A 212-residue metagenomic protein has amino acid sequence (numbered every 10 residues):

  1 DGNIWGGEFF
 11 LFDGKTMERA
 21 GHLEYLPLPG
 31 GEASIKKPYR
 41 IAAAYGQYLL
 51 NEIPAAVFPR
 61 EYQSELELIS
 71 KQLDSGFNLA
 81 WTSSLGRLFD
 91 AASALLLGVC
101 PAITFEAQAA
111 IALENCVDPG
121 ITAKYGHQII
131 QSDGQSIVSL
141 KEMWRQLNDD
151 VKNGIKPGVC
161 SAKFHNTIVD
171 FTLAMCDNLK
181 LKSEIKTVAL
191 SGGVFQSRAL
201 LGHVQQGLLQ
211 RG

Functional and structural regions predicted by a protein language model:
D1, G30, A91, Q196-A199: Flexible loop/turn segments at secondary-structure boundaries
D1-F12: Gly/Thr-rich phosphate-binding beta-strand-loop-beta motif of the actin/hexokinase/Hsp70
G2-N3, R19-A20, A92-S93: Short helix/loop capping segments that flank catalytic or ligand/cofactor-binding pockets
L11-D13, P27, F164, I168 (+3 more regions): Active-site proximal loops enriched in glycine and acidic residues that flank catalytic Cys/His/Asp and coordinate
L11-T16, L96: Short acidic-glycine loop/turn motifs at beta-strand connectors
E18-S34, Q72-F77: Short beta-alpha connecting loops at secondary-structure transitions that line or flank enzyme active sites
I41-I185, A199-L209: A contiguous, well-structured pocket-lining segment that forms one wall/lid of small-molecule binding clefts in soluble
G192, L208-G212: Short, intrinsically disordered, charge-balanced linker/junction segments flanking boundaries in proteins
